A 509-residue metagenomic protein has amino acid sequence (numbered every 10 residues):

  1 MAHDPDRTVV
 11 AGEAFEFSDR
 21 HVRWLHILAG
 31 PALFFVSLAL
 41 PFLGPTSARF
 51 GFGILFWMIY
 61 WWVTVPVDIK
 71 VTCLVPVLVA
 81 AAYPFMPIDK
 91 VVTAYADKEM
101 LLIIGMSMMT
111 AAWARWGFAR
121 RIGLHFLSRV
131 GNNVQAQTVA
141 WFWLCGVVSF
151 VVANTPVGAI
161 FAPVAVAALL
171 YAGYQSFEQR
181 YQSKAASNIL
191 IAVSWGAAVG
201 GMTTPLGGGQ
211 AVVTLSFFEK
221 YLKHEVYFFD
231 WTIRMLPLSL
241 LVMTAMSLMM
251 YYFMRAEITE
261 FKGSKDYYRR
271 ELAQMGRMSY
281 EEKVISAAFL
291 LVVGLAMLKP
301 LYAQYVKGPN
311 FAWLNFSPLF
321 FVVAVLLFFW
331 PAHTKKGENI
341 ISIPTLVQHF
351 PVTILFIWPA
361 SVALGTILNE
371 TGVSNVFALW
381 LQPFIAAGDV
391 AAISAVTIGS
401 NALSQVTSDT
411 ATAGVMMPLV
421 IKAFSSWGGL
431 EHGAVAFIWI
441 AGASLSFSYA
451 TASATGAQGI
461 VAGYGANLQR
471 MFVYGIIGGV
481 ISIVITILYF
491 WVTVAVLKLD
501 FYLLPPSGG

Functional and structural regions predicted by a protein language model:
M1-L102, K220, D230-L379, I477-G509: Hydrophobic transmembrane alpha-helices of multi-pass small-molecule transporters
G30-F34, G53-Y60, W141-G146, V193-G196 (+2 more regions): Hydrophobic, membrane-inserted alpha-helices
K90-T93, R121-G131, L170, A273 (+3 more regions): Short amphipathic alpha-helical coupling elements at transmembrane boundaries
D97-A172, N188, A192: Hydrophobic or amphipathic alpha-helical targeting/insertion segments
S107, V148-V166, K184-E225, V242-F253 (+3 more regions): Alpha-helical transmembrane segments and, especially, the helix-loop junctions at the ends of these helices
V130-A165, I385-V435: Hydrophobic alpha-helical transmembrane segments of multi-pass integral membrane proteins, predominantly secondary
G131-W141, G173-I191, H224-R234, W427-A436 (+1 more regions): Membrane-interface alpha-helices at helix entry/exit sites of multi-pass transporters
Y174-A186, F253-M275, H333-I343, G429-L430 (+1 more regions): Alpha-helical transmembrane segments
